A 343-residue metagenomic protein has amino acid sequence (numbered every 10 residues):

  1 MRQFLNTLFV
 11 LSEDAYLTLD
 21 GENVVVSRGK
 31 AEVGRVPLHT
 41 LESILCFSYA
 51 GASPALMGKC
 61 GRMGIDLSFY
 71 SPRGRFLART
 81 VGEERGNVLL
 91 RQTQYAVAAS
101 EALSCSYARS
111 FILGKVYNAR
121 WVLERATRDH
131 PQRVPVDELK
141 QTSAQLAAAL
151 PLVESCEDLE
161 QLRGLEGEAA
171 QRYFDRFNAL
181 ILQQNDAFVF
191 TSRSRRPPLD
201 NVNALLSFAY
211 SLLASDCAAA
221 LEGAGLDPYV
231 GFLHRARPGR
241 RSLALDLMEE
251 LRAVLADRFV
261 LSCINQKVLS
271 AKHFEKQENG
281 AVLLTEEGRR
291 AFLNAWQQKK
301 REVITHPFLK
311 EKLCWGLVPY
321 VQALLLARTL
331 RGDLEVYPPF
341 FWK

Functional and structural regions predicted by a protein language model:
M1-L19, G29, R35, N87-K343: Active-site helix-to-loop segments that bind/position phosphate- or nucleotide-bearing substrates and donors across
M1-P72, G82-E83: Terminal-proximal segments
T40, S48-W121: A surface-exposed, charged beta-strand/loop segment in the N-terminal or early-internal portion of soluble proteins
